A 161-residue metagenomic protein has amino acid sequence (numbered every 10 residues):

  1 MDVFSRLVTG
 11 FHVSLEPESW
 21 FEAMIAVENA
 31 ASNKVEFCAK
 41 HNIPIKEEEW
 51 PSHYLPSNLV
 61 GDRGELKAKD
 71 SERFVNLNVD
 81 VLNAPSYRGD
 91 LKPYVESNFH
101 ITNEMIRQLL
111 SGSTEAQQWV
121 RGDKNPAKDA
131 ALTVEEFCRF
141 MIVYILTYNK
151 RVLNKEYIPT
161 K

Functional and structural regions predicted by a protein language model:
M1-P44, S57-N58, A84-S86: A short, conserved beta-strand element enriched in hydrophobic/aromatic residues
P44-K161: Globin-like tetrapyrrole-binding proteins
